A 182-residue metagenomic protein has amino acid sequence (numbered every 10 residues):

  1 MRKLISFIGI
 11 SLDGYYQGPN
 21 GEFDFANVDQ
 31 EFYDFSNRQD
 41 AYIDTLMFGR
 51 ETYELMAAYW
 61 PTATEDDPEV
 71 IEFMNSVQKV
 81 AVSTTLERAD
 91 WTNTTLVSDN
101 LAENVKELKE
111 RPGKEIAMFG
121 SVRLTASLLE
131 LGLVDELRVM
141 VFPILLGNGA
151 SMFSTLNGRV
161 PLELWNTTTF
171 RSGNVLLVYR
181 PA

Functional and structural regions predicted by a protein language model:
M1-L133, P143-A182: Portal/gating segments that form or line small-molecule/metal binding sites
M140: Non-cysteine beta-strand/loop elements that form the S-adenosyl-L-methionine
